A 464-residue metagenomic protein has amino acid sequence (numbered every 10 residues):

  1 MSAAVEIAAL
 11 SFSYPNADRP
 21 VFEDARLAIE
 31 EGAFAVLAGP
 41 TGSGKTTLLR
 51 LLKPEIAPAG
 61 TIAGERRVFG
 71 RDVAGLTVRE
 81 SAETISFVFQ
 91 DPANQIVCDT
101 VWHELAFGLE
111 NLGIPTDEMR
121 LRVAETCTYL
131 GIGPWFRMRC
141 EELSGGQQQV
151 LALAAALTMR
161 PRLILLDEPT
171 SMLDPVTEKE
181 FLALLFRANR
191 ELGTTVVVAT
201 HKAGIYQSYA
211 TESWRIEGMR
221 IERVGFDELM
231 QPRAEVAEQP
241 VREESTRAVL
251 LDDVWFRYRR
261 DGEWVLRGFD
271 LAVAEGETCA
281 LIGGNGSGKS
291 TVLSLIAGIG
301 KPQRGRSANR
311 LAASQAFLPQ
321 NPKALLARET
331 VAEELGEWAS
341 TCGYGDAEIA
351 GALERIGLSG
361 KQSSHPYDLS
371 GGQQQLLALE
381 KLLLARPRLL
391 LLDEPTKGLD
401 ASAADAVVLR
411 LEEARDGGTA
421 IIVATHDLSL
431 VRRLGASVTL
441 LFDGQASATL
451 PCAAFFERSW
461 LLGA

Functional and structural regions predicted by a protein language model:
T61-D72, G305-Q315: Conserved ABC transporter NBD signature motif
D117-W135, Y344-K361: Conserved ABC ATPase "signature" region
R139-L143, H365-L369, Q373: Conserved ABC ATPase signature
I164-D167, L390-D393: Catalytic Walker B motif of ABC-type/P-loop ATPase nucleotide-binding domains
D174, D400: ABC-family nucleotide-binding domains
A199-H201, T425-H426: H-loop/switch region of ABC-family ATPase nucleotide-binding domains
R220-E238, Q445-A464: Conserved beta-strand-loop-alpha-helix hinge in the C-terminal portion of ABC ATPase nucleotide-binding domains
